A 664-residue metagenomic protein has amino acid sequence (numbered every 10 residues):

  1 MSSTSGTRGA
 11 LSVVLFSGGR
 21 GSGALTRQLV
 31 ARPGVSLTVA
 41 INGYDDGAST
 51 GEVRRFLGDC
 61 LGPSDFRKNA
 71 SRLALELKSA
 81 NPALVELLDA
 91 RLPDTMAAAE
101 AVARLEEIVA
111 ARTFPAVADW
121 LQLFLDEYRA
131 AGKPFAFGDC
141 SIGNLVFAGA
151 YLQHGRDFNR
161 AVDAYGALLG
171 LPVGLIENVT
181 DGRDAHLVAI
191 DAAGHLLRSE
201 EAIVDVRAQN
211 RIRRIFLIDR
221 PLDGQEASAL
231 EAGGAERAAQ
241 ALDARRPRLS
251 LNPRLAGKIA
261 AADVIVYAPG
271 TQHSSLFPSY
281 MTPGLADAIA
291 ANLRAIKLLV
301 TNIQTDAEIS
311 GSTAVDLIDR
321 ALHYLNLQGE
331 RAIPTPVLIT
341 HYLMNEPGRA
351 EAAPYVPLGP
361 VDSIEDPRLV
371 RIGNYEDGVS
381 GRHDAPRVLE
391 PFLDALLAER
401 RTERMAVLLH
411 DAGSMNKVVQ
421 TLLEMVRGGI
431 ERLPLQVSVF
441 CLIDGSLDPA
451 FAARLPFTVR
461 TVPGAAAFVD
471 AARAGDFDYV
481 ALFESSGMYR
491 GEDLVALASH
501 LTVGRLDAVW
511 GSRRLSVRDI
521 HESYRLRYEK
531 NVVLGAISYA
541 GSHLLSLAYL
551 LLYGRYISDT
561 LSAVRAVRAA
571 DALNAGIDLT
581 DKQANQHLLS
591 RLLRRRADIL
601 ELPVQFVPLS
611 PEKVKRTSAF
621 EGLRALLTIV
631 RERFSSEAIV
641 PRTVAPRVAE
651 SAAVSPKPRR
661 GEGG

Functional and structural regions predicted by a protein language model:
G34-V35, N292-K297, I339: A short helix->loop->beta-strand "cap" motif at the edges of active sites that frequently abuts
Y44-G233: Electropositive, gly/pro-rich neighborhoods at or near active sites that engage anionic ligands
Q272-P283, A353-Y355: Glycine/threonine-rich flexible loop motifs
S310-R401: C-terminal functional extensions of proteins
A406-L435, V439-S446, D470-R473, S499 (+3 more regions): Hydrophobic helical membrane-anchoring modules
F451, G464-Y479, G491-N574, D578 (+1 more regions): Acceptor/aglycone-binding surface of glycosyltransferases and processive sugar-polymer synthases
S486-Y489: Acidic metal-phosphate-binding loop of nucleotide-sugar-dependent transferases
